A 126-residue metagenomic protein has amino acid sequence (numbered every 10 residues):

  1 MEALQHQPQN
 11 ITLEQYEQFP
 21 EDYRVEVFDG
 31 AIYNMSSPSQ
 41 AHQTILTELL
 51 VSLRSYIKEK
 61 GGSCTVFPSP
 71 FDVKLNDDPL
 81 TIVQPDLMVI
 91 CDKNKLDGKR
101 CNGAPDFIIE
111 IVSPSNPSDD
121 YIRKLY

Functional and structural regions predicted by a protein language model:
M1-Y126: Gly/Pro/Ser/Thr-rich low-complexity, intrinsically disordered segments predominantly at protein N-termini
